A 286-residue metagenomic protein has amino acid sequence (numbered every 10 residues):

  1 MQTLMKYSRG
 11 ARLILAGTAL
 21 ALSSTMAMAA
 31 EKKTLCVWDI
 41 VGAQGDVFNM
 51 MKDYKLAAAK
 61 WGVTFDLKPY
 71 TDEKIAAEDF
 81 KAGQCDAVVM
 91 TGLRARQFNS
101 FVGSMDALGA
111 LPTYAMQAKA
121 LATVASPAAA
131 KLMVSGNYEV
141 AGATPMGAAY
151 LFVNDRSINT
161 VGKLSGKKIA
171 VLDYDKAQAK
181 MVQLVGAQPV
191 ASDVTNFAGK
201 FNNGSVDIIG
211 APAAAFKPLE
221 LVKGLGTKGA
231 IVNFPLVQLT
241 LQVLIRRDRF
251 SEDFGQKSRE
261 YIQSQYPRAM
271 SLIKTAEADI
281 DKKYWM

Functional and structural regions predicted by a protein language model:
Q2-L15: Bacterial N-terminal signal peptides that target proteins for export
I14-S23: Bacterial N-terminal signal peptides
S23-A29: Sec/Tat signal peptide C-region and signal peptidase I cleavage site
E31-A59, E139-N203, D207: Bilobed "Venus flytrap"/periplasmic-binding protein-like clamshell domains and structurally analogous long
K32-Y150, A214, V222-G224, K228-L236: Short, glycine-/small- and polar/acidic-enriched structural segments that line small-molecule recognition paths
G92-V185, L221, P235-M286: Contiguous mixed-secondary-structure segments that line small-molecule binding/active-site clefts of soluble domains
Q188, S192-T227, I231-L239: Glycine- and acidic-residue-rich phosphate-binding/metal-coordinating active-site segment common to enzymes that handle
